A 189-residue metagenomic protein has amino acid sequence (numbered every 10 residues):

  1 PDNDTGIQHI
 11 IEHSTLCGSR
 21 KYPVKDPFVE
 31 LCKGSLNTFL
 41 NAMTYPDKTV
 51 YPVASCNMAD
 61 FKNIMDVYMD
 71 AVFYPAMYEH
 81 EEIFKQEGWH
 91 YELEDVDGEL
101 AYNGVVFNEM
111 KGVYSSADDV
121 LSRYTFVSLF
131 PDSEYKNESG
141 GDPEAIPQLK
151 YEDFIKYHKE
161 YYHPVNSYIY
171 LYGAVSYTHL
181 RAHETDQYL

Functional and structural regions predicted by a protein language model:
P1-T5: Short pre-active-site segment immediately N-terminal to the catalytic Zn-binding motif
G6-H13: Histidine-centered catalytic micro-motifs
S14, G18-Y157: Acidic/histidine-enriched segments that form metal/cofactor-coordinating and catalytic pocket/exosite environments
N57-A59, A174-Y177: Helix N-cap motif at beta-to-alpha junctions
T178-T185: Conserved small/polar residues in nucleotide/adenosyl-binding loops
